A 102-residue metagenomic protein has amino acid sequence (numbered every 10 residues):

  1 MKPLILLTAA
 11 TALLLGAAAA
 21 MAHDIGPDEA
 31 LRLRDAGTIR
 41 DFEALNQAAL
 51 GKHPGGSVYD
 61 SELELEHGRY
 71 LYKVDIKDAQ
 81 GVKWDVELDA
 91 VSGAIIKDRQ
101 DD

Functional and structural regions predicted by a protein language model:
K2-D102: Long, terminal "pre-/pro-" and other extracytoplasmic accessory regions that lie outside the mature folded/catalytic
